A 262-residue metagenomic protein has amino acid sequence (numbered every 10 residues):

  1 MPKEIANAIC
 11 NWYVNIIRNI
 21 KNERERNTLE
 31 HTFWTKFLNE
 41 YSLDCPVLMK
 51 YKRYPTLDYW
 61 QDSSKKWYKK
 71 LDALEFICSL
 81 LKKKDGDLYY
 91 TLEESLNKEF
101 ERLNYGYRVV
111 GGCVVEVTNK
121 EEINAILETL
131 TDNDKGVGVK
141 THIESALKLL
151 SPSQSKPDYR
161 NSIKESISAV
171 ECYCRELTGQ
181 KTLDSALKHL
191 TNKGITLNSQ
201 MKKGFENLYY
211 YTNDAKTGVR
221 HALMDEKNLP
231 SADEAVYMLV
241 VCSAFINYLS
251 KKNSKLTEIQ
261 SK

Functional and structural regions predicted by a protein language model:
M1-N11: N-terminal alpha-helical "arm" segments
P2, N15-T141: Internal, Lys/Arg-enriched amphipathic helical interaction segments that engage polyanionic partners
S64, P152, K156-R160, N228 (+1 more regions): Short, charged/polar micro-motifs that form catalytic or ligand-binding hotspots
K70-L71, I163-S166, V170, F205-L208 (+1 more regions): Short runs of predominantly hydrophobic/aromatic residues within well-ordered alpha helices that form helix-helix
K82, S151, C174-T178, N213 (+2 more regions): Hydrophobic/aromatic-lined pockets within catalytic cores
E94, Y105, G112-T191, N198 (+1 more regions): Amphipathic alpha-helical interface elements
D184-K262: Long, charged low-complexity segments
